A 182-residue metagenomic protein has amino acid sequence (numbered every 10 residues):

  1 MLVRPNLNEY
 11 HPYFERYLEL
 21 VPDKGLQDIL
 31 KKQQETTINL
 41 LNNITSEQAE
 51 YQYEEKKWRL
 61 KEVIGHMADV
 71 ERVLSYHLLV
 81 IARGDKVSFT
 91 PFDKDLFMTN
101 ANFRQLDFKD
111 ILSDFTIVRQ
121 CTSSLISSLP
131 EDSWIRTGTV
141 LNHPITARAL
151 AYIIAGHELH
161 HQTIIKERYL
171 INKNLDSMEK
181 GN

Functional and structural regions predicted by a protein language model:
M1-E15, E50-K94, R136-N182: Short, contiguous alpha-helical
R16, L20: Helix-loop element at the rim of GNAT/NAT acetyltransferase active sites that forms part of the acceptor-substrate
V21-G25, D107-L112, R148-A151: Active-site rim elements
V21-K56: Short, contiguous, helix-prone interaction/anchoring segments in small proteins
G25-I29, D114, N142, I153: Short, contiguous, pocket-lining structural segments that sit at or immediately flank catalytic/ligand-binding sites
D28-L40, F97-I135: Acidic/histidine-rich alpha-helical segments that form the ligand environment of transition-metal centers
N39-N43, E47, V73, H77 (+5 more regions): Amphipathic, soluble alpha-helical interaction motifs
